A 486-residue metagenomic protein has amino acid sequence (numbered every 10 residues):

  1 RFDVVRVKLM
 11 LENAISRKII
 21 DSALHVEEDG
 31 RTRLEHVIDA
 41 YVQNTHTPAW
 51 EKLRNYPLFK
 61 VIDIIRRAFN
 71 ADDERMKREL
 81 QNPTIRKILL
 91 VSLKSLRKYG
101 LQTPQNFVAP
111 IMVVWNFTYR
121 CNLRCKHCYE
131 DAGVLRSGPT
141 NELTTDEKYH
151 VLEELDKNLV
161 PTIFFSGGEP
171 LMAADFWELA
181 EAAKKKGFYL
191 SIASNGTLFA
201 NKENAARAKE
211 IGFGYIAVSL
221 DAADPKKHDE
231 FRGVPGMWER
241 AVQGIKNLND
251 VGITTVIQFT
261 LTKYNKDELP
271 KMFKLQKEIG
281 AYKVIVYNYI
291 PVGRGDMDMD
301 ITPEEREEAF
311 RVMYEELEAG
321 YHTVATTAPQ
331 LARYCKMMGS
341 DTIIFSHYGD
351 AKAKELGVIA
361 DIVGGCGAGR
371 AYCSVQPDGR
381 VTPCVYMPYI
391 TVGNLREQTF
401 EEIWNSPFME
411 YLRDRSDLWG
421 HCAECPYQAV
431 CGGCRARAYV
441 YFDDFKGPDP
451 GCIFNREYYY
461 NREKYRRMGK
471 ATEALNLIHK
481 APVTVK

Functional and structural regions predicted by a protein language model:
R1-G30: Intrinsically disordered, low-structural-confidence terminal and linker regions
T32-I211: Conserved alpha-helical substructure of the radical SAM core
E130-P139, P388-G393, Q428-K464: Iron-sulfur (Fe-S) cluster-binding segments and ferredoxin-like electron-carrier domains, especially [2Fe-2S]
T145-T302: Radical SAM/AdoMet-radical enzyme domain recognition
V151-G167, R413-D414, D449-K486: Short Fe-S-cluster ligation motifs
E278, V375-Q376: Short, acidic, Ser/Thr-enriched surface-loop or helix-capping motifs
E304-G357, R380-G432, Y459, G469-T472 (+1 more regions): C-terminal accessory region of radical SAM enzymes
C366-R370: Short, small/polar residue-rich loop motifs at catalytic or cofactor-binding pockets
